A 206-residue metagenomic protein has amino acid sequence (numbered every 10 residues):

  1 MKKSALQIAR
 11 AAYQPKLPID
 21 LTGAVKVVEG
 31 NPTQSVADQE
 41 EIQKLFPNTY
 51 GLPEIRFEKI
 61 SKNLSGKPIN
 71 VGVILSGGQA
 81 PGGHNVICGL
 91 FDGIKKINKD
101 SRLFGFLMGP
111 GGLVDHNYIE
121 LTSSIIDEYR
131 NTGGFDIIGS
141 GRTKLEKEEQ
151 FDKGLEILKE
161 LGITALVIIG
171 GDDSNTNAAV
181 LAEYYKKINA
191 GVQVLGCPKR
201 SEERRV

Functional and structural regions predicted by a protein language model:
M1-P18, S61-V114: N-terminal phosphate-binding or glycine-rich loops at protein starts, especially the Walker A/P-loop of NTPases
K2-G51: Helix-enriched interaction subdomains in cytosolic or periplasmic regions, typified by TIR/SEFIR signaling/NADase cores
G30-L64, L113-T164, D173-N175, C197: Glycine-rich oxoanion-binding loops at beta->alpha junctions
G66-V71, N98-S101, T132-F135, L161-A165 (+2 more regions): Short coil/turn connectors at secondary-structure junctions
N70-A80, D136-G141, T164-G170: Short glycine-rich or small-residue beta-strand-to-loop segments that form or flank ligand, phosphate, metal/Fe-S
S76, M108, G171, C197-K199: Cofactor-binding loop segments of dinucleotide-utilizing enzymes, especially the Rossmann-like FAD- and NAD(P)+-binding
V86-L90, D173-V192: Short Gly/Thr/Asp-enriched flexible loops that form oxyanion-binding sites at enzyme active sites
E203-V206: Conserved small/polar residues in nucleotide/adenosyl-binding loops
